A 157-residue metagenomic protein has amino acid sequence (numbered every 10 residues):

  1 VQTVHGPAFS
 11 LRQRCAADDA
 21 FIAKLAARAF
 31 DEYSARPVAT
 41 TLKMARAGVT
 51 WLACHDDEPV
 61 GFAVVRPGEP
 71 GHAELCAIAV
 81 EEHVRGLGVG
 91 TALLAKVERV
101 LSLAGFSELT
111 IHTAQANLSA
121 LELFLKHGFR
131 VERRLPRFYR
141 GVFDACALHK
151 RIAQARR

Functional and structural regions predicted by a protein language model:
V4-F9, Q13-H83, T91-K96, V100 (+3 more regions): Acetyl-CoA-dependent GNAT
T41-A45, A120, F143-D144: Short Asp/Glu-rich motifs
E81, R85, H112-A114: Residue-level recognition of the GNAT/N-acetyltransferase active site
G88: Conserved G/P- and acidic residue-centered "switch" motifs that form tight phosphate/ATP-binding loops in soluble
L94, N117-A120, R137-V142: Short glycine/proline-centered loop/turn elements that form peptide/ligand docking sites
T110-T113, L125, R130-A147: Conserved catalytic-core motifs of GNAT/GCN5-like acyltransferases
